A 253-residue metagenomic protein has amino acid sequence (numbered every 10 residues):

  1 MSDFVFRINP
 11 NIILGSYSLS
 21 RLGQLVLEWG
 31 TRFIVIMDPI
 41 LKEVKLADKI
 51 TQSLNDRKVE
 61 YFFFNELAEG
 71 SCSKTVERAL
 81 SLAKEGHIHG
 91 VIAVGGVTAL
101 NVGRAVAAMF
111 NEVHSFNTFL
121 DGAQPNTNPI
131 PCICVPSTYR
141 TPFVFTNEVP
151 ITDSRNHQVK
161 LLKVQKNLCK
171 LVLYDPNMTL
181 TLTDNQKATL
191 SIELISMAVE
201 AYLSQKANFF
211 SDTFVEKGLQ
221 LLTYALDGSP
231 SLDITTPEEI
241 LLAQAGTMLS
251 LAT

Functional and structural regions predicted by a protein language model:
M1-G90: ATP/NTP phosphate-donor binding region
M1-S2, V76-I88, N177, T236-T253: Short, hydrophobic/aliphatic alpha-helical segments
P10, N111-F209: A glycine/threonine-rich phosphate-anchoring loop and its flanking beta-alpha core in nucleotide/phosphate-binding
N11, R32-I34, Y61-F62, H89-I92 (+3 more regions): Structural motif
I50, L80, A99-V113, F145-E148: Short Gly/Thr/Asp-enriched flexible loops that form oxyanion-binding sites at enzyme active sites
H87-R104, S137-Y139, F143: Glycine/serine-rich anion-binding loops at beta->alpha junctions that coordinate negatively charged ligand groups
A201, Q205-T253: Active-site segments that bind and position negatively charged phosphate/pyrophosphate groups
